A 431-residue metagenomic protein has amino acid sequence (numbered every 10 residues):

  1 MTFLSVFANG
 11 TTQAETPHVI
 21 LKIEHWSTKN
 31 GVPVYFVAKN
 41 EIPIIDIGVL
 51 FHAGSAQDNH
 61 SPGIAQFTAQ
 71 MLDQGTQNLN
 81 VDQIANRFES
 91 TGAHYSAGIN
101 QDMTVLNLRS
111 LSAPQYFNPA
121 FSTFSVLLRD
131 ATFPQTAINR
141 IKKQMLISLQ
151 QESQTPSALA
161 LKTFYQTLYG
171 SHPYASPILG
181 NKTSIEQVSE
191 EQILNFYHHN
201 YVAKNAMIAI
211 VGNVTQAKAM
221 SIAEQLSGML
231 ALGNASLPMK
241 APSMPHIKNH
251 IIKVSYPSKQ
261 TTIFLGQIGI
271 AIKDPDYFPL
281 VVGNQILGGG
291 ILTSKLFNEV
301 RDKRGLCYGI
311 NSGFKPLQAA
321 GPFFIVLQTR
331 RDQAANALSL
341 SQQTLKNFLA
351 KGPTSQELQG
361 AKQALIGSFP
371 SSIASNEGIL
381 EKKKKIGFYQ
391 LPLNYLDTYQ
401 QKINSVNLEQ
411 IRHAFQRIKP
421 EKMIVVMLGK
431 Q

Functional and structural regions predicted by a protein language model:
F3-T91, S122, L194-E299, I424-Q431: His/Glu-rich zincin catalytic helix
V37, I42-F67, V81-L127, A158-T183 (+6 more regions): M16 family metallopeptidases and their MPP-like homologs
N78, L128-T136: Short, polar/flexible loop-turn hinges at active-site or ligand-entry regions and domain interfaces
Q101-L108, T136-I147: Short, glycine/charge-rich beta-strand/loop segments that flank catalytic centers and engage negatively charged groups
S110-S112, M145-E152, S243-V254, A364-S372: Short, conserved secondary-structure transition motifs
V188-Q192: Active-site glycine-rich loop that binds ribose-phosphate moieties when present
I193, I411: Acidic/histidine-enriched active-site and ligand-binding environments that engage anionic O-linkages
F415-R417: Short, exposed beta-strand-loop hairpins at the edges of beta-sheets in extracellular/periplasmic proteins
